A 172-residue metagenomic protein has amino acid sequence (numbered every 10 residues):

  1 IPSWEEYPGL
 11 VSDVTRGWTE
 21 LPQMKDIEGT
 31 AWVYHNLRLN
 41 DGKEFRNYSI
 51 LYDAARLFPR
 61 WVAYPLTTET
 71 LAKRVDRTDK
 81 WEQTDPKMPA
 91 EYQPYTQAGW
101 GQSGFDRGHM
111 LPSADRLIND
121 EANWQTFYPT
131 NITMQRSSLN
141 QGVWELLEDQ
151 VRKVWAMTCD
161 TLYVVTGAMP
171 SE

Functional and structural regions predicted by a protein language model:
I1-E172: Domain-level detector for secreted/extracellular nuclease and nuclease-toxin modules, and for the ENPP-like C-terminal
